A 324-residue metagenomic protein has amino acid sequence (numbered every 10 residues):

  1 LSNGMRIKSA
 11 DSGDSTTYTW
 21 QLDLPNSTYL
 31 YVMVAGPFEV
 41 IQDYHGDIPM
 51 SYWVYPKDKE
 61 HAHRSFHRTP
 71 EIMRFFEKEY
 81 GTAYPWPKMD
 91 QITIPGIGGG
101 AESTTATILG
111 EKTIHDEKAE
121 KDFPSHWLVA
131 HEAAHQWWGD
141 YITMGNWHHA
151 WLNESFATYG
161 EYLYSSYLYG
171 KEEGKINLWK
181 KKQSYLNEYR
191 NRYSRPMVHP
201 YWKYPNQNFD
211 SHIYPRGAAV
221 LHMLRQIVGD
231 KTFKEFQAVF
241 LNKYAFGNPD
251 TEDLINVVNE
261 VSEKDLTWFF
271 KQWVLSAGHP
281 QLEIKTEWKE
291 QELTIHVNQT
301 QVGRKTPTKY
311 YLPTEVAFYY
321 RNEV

Functional and structural regions predicted by a protein language model:
L1, L266-T267, P280-V324: Beta-strand-rich binding/interaction modules
L1-A130, Y159-Y162: Hydrophobic helix-coil surface modules that form long, contiguous segments used for peptide/substrate interaction
V54-R64, N146-W147, Q207-D210, M223 (+1 more regions): Second-shell loop/turn segments in exported
A83-Q91, G145-H148, K171-I176, E235-F236 (+1 more regions): Surface-exposed patches in mature extracellular/periplasmic domains of secreted proteins
P124-W137, W151: Short alpha-helical catalytic segment bearing the HExxH-like zincin motif of zinc-dependent metalloproteases
A133-H148, L163: Catalytic Zn2+-binding segment of zinc metalloproteases
E154-M223, Y244: Acidic/His/Gly-enriched intrinsically disordered linker/tail segments that often contain short helix/coil "MoRF-like"
L168, D210-H296: Amphipathic alpha-helical substructures
